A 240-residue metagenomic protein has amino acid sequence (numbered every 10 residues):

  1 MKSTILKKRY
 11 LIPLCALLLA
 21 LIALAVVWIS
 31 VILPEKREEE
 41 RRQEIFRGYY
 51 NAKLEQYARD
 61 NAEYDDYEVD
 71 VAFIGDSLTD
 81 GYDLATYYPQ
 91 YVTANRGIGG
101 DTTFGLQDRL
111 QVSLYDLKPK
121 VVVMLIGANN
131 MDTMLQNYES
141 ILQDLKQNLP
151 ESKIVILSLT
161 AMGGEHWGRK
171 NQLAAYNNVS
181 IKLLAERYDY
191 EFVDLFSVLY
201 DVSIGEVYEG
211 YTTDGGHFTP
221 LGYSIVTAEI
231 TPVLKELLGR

Functional and structural regions predicted by a protein language model:
M1-D70, L84, G210, K235-R240: N-terminal secretory targeting modules
E38-S140: Conserved SGNH/GDSL esterase-like catalytic core that processes O-acyl groups on lipids and polysaccharides
I74-D76, L157, V193: Active-site flanking residues adjacent to catalytic metal/cofactor-binding acidic residues
A94, V155, E191-V193: General small-molecule cofactor/ligand-binding pocket signal
L125, L157-S158: Alpha/beta-hydrolase-fold catalytic nucleophile elbow
I141-L145: Hydrophobic positions in alpha-helices of CheY-like receiver
L149-K153: A short helix->loop->beta-strand "cap" motif at the edges of active sites that frequently abuts
A161-R240: Catalytic His-Asp segment of secreted/periplasmic serine-dependent ester chemistry enzymes
